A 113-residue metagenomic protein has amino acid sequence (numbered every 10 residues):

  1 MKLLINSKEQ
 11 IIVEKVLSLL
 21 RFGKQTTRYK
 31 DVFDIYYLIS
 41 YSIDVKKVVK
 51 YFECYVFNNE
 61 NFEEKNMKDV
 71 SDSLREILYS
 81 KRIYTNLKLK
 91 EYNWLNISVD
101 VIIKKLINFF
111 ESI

Functional and structural regions predicted by a protein language model:
M1-I113: Structured mid-to-C-terminal alpha-helical surface segments
